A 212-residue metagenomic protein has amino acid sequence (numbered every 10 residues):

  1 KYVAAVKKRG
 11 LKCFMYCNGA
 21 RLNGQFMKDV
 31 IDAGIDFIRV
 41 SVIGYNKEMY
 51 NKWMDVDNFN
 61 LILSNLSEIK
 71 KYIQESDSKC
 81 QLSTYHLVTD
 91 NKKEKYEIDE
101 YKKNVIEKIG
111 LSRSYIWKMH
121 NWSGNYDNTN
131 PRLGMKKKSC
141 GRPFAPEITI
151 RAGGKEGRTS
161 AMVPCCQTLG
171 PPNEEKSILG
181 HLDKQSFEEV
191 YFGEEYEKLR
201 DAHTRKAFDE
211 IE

Functional and structural regions predicted by a protein language model:
K1-A4, R9, G154, A207-E212: Short, intrinsically disordered, charge-balanced linker/junction segments flanking boundaries in proteins
K1-Y96: Radical SAM/AdoMet-radical enzyme domain recognition
V6, V40, I62, T84 (+4 more regions): Generic structural signal for small/hydrophobic residues in well-ordered secondary structure, especially within
M15-C17, R39-S41, S83-V88, Y115-K118 (+3 more regions): Short beta-strand segments
K71-Q81, V105-R132, M162-E212: C-terminal accessory region of radical SAM enzymes
Y96-K108: Short, aromatic/basic amphipathic alpha-helical patches
G134-G141: Short Gly/Pro-enriched turn/cap motifs at secondary-structure boundaries
P143-E147: Short loop/turn microsegments at loop-to-beta-strand junctions
